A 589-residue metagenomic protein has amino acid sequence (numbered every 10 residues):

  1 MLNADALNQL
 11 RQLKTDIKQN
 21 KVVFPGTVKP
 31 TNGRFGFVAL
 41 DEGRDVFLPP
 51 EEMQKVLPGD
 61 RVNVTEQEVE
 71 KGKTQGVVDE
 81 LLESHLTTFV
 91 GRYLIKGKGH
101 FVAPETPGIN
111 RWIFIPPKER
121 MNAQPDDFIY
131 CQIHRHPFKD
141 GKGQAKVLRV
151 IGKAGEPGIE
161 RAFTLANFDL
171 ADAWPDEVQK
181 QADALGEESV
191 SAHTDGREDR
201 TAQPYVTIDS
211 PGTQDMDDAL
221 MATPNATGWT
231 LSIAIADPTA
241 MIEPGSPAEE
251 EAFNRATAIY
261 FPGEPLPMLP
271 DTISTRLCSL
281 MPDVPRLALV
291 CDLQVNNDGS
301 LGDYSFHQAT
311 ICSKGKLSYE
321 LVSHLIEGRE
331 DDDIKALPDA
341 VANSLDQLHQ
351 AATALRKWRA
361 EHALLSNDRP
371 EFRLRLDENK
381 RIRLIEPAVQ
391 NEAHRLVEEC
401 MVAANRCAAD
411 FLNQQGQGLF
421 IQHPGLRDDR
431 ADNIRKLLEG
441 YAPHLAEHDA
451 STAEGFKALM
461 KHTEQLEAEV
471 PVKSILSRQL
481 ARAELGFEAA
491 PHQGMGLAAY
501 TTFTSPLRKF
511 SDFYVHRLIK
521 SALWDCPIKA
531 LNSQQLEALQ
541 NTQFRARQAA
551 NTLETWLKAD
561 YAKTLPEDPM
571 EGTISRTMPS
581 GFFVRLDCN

Functional and structural regions predicted by a protein language model:
M1-A226, V322-I326, D332, R373: OB-fold/S1-family RNA-binding modules
N20, Q54, R111, P125 (+6 more regions): Electropositive polyanion-binding surfaces
